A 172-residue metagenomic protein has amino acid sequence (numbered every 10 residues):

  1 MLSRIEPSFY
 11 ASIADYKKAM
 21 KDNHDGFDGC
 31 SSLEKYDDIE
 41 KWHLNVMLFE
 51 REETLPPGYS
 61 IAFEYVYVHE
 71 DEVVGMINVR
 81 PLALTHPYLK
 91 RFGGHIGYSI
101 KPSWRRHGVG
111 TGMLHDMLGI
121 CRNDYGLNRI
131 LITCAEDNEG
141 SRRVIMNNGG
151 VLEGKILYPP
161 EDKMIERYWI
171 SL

Functional and structural regions predicted by a protein language model:
M1-Y98, E161-L172: GNAT-family acyltransferases
S8, S12, M113, G140: Charged catalytic carboxylate motif
L82-L84, S103, D137: Short coil/turn motifs at secondary-structure junctions
G97-I100, R106-I120, R143-N147: Conserved acetyl-CoA-binding loop-helix of GNAT-fold acetyltransferases
N123-T133: Conserved GNAT acetyl-CoA-binding A-motif
I132-R142: Conserved beta-strand-loop-alpha-helix junction that forms the acyl-donor binding cleft
T133, G149-E166: Conserved catalytic-core motifs of GNAT/GCN5-like acyltransferases
